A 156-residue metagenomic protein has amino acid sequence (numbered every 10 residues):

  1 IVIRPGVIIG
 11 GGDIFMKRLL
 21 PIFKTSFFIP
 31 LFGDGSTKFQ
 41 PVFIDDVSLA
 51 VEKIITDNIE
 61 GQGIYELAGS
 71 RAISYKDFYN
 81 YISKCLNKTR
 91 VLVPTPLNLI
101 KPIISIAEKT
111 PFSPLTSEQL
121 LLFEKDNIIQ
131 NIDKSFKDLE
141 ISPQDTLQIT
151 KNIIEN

Functional and structural regions predicted by a protein language model:
I1-G12: Conserved beta-loop-beta element that borders a ligand/cofactor-binding pocket
V2, F32, D133-F136: Short glycine/proline- and acidic residue-enriched helix-loop micro-motifs that form flexible lids or anion-recognition
V2, K38-P41, A72, I129 (+1 more regions): Short aromatic/basic micro-patch
D13-M16, D34-T56, G63: Substrate-positioning beta->alpha
R18-Q40, I44, K84, T89-N127: Alpha-helical membrane-targeting segments
K53-L115, N131-N156: Mid/C-terminal beta-alpha module of Rossmann-like enzyme folds, strongest in SDR-family dehydrogenases/epimerases
